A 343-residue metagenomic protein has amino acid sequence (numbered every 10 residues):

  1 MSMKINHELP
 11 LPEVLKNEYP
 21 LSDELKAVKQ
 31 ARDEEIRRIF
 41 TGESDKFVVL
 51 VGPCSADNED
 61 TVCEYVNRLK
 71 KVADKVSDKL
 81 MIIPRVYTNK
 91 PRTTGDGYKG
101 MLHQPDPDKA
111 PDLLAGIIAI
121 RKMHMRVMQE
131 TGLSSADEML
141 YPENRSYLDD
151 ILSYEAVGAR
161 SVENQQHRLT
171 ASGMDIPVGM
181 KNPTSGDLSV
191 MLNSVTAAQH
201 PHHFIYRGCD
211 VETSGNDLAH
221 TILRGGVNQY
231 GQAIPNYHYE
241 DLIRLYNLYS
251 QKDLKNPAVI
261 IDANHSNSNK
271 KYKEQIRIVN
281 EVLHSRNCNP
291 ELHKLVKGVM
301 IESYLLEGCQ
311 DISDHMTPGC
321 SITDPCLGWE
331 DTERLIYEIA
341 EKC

Functional and structural regions predicted by a protein language model:
M1-T41: N- or domain-start disorder-to-order transition segments that initiate the globular core
L11-P20, T213-Y230, M316, C320: Gly-rich Lys/Arg/Thr-decorated short loops/hinges at beta-loop-alpha junctions or inter-strand turns that position
L25-G42, V72-I83, N89, I120: N-terminal beta-rich core of secreted/periplasmic extracellular enzymes
F40-E43, K70-S77, R126-E130, T213 (+2 more regions): Acidic (Asp/Glu)-rich catalytic clusters
V48-T61, D324: Conserved phosphate/anionic-ligand binding catalytic regions in large, soluble enzymes, centered on
G52, I261, G328: Conserved, mostly hydrophobic/aromatic
V66, K79-R244, H265-S266, K270 (+5 more regions): Active-site-facing alpha/beta catalytic cores
Y304-C343: Internal helix-turn-beta structural module
